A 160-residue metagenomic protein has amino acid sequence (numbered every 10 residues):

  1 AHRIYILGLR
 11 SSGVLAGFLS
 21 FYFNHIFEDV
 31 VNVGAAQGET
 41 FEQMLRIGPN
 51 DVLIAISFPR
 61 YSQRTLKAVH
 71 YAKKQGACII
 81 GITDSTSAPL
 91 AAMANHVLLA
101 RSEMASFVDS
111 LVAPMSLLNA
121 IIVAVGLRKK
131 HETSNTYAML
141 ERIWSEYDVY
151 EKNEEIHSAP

Functional and structural regions predicted by a protein language model:
H2-S116, I122-L127: Glycine-rich phosphate-binding loops that contact phosphosugars or nucleotide phosphates
H131-P160: A short, charged, Gly/Pro-tolerant segment at domain boundaries
